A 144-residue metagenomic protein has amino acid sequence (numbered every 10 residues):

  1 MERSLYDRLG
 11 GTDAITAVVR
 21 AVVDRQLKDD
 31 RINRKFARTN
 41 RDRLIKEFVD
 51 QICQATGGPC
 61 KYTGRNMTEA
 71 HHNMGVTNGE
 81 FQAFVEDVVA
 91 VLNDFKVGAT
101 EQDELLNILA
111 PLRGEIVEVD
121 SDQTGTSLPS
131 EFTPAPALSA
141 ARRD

Functional and structural regions predicted by a protein language model:
M1-D144: Core of compact, soluble alpha-helical bundle domains
